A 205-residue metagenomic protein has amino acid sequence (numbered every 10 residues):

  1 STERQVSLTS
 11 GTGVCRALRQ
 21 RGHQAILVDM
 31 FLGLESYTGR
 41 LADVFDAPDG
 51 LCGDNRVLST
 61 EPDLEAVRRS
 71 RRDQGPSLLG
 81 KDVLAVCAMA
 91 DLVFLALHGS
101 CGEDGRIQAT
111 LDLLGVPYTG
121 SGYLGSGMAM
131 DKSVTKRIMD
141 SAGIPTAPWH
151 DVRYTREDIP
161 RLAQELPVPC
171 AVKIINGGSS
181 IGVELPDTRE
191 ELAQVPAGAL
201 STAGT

Functional and structural regions predicted by a protein language model:
S1-L124, M128-V134, S141, V152-R161: ATP-binding N-terminal substructure of ATP-dependent carboxylate-amine bond-forming enzymes
R21, M89, E165, G198-T202: Alpha-helix C-cap/termination motif
A47, E61, G75, L166-V168 (+2 more regions): Intrinsic-disorder/low-complexity coil detector
D91, G115, P167, A203-G204: Residue-level detector of structured alpha->beta connecting loops
V93, S100-C101, P167-P169, L192: Short secondary-structure boundary micro-motifs
S141-S180, E184: Rossmann-like NAD(P)H-binding beta-loop-alpha module
T146, P169, I181-T205: Conserved ATP-binding module of the ATP-grasp superfamily
